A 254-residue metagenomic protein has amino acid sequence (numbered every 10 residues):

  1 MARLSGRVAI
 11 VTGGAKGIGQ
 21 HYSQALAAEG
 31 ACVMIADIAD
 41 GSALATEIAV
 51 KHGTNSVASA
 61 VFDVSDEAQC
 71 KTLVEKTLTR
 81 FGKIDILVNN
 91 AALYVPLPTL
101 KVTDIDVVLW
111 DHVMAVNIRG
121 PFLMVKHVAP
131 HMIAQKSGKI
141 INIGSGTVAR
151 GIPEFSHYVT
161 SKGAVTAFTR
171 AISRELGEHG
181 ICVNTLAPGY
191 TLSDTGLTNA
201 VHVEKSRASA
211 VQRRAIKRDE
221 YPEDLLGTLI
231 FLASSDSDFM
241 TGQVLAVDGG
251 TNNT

Functional and structural regions predicted by a protein language model:
A2-M34: Canonical Rossmann dinucleotide-binding motif of NAD(H)/NADP(H)-dependent dehydrogenases/reductases, specifically
C70, P98-D111, S206, A210: Substrate-binding pocket helix/loop in short-chain dehydrogenase/reductase
Y94, P98-T99, R150, Q212 (+2 more regions): Short C-terminal tail/terminal secondary-structure segment of NAD(P)H-dependent dehydrogenase/reductase domains
F122-V125, I133, S137, R218-V247 (+1 more regions): C-terminal substrate-recognition "lid" of short-chain dehydrogenase/reductases
V125, S161, T169: Active-site helix of classical SDR
P130, R174-E178, D238: Alpha-helical segment proximal to the catalytic Tyr-Lys
E178, T185-R214, D224: A glycine/serine/threonine-rich, flexible loop-to-helix segment that serves as the NAD(P) cofactor-binding "lid"
